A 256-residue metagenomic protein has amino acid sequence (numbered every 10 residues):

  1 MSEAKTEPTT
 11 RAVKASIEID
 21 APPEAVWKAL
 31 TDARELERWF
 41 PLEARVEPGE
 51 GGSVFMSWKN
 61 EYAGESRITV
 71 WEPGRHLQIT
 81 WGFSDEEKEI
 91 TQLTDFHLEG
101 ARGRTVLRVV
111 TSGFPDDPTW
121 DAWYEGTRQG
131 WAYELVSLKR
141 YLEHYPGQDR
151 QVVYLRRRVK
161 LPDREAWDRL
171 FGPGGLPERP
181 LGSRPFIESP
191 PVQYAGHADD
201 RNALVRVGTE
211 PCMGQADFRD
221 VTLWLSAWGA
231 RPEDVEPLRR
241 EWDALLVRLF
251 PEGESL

Functional and structural regions predicted by a protein language model:
M1-A12, Y133, S137, Y145-P146: Short acidic N-proximal helix/loop "leader" segments that mark the beginning of a domain or an inter-domain linker
P8, K14, A33-R67, E72-H76 (+2 more regions): Short beta-edge strand/loop motif at the mouth of beta-sheet-based domains
T9-P22, T119-G126, L155: Short, low-complexity N-terminal intrinsically disordered segments enriched in polar/charged residues
A12, S16-E18, P22-D116: Ordered, small/hydrophobic-rich secondary-structure cores
I19-A21, R157-A166, L225-G229: Short beta-strand-to-loop capping motifs
E24-W27, D163-F171, R231-R240: Short, conserved charged micro-motifs
T80-T127, D149, H197-L256: Beta-strand/loop substructures that line and gate deep hydrophobic ligand-binding cavities in soluble
S112-D168: Surface-exposed beta-loop interaction hotspot
